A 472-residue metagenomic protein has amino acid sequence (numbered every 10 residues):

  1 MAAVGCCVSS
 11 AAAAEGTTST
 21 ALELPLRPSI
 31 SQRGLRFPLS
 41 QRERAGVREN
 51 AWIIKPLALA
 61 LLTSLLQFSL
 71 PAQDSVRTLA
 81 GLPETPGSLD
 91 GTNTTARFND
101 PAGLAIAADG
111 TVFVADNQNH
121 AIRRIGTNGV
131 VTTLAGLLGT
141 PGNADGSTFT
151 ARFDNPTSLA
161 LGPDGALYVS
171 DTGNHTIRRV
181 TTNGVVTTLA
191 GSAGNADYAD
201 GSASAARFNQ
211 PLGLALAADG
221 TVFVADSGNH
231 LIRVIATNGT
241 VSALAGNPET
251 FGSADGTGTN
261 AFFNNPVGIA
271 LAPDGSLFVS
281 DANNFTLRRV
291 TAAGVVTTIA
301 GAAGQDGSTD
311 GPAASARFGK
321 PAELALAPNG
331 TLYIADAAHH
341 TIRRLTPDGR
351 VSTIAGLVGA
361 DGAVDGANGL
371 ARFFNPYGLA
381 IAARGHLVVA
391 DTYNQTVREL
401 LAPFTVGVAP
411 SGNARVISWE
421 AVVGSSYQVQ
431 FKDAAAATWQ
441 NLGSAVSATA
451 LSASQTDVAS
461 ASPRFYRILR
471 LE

Functional and structural regions predicted by a protein language model:
R33, E43-R44: Glycine-biased, low-complexity coil/linker segments
D74-A102, V130-T157, V185-L212, N238-V267 (+2 more regions): Gly/Pro-rich loop segments of beta-rich domains
I106-D109, L161-D164, L216-D219, L271-D274 (+2 more regions): Residue-level detector of Asp-centered blade-edge/turn motifs that repeat once per structural unit in beta-propeller
T111-F113, A166-Y168, T221-F223, S276-F278 (+2 more regions): Conserved beta-propeller blade signature
N117, T172, S227-G228, A282 (+2 more regions): Short loop/turn segments immediately following the C-termini of beta-strands
H120-R124, V130, H175-R179, V185 (+8 more regions): A short loop-to-beta-strand structural motif that recurs across blades of beta-propeller domains
N375-P403: Blade-level signature of beta-propeller repeat domains, shared across WD40, Kelch, NHL, RCC1 and BNR/Asp-box propellers
L400-E472: Short, composition-biased motifs enriched in small/polar/acidic residues
